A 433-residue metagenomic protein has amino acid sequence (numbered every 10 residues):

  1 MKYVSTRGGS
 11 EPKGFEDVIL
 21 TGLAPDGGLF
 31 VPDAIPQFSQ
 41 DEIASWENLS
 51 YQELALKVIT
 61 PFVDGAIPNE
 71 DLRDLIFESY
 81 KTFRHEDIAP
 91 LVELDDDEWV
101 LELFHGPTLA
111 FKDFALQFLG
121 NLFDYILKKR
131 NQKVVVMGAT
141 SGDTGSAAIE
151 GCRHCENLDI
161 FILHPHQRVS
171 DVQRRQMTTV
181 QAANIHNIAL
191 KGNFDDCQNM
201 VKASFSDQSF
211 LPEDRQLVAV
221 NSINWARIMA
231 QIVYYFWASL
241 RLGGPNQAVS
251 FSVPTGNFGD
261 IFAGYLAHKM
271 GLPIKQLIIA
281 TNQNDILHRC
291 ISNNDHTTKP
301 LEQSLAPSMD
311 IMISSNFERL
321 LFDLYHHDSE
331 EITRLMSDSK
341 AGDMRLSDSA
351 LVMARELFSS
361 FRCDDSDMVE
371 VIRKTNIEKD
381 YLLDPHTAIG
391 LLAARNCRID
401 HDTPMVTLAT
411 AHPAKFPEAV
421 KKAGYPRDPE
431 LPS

Functional and structural regions predicted by a protein language model:
M1-S433: PLP-dependent amino-acid enzyme catalytic core
